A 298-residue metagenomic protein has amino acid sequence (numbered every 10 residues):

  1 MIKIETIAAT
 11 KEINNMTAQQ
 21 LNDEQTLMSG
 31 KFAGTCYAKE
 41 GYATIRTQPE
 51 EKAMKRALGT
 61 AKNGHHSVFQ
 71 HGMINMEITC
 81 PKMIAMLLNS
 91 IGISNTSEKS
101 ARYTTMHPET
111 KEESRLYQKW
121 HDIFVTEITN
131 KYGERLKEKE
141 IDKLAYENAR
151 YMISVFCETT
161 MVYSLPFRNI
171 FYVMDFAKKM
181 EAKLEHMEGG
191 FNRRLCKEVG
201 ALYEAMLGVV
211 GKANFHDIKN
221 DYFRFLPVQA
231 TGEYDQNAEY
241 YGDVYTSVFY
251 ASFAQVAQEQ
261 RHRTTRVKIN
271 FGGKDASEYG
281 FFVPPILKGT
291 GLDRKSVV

Functional and structural regions predicted by a protein language model:
M1-V298: A conserved ligand/cofactor-binding region detector
